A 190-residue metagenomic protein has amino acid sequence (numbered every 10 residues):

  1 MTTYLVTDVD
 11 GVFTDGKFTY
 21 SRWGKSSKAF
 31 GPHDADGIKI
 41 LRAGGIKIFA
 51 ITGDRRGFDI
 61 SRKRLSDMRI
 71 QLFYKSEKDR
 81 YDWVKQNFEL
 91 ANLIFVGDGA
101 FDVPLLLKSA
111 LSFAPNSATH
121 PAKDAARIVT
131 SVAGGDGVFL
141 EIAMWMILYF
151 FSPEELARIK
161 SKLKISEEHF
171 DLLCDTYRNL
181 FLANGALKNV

Functional and structural regions predicted by a protein language model:
M1-K78: Alpha-helical substrate-recognition element adjacent to the catalytic core
G24, K28, D67-I70, Y81-V190: Mg2+-dependent phosphoryl-transfer enzymes with acidic/Ser/Thr/Gly-rich catalytic loops
